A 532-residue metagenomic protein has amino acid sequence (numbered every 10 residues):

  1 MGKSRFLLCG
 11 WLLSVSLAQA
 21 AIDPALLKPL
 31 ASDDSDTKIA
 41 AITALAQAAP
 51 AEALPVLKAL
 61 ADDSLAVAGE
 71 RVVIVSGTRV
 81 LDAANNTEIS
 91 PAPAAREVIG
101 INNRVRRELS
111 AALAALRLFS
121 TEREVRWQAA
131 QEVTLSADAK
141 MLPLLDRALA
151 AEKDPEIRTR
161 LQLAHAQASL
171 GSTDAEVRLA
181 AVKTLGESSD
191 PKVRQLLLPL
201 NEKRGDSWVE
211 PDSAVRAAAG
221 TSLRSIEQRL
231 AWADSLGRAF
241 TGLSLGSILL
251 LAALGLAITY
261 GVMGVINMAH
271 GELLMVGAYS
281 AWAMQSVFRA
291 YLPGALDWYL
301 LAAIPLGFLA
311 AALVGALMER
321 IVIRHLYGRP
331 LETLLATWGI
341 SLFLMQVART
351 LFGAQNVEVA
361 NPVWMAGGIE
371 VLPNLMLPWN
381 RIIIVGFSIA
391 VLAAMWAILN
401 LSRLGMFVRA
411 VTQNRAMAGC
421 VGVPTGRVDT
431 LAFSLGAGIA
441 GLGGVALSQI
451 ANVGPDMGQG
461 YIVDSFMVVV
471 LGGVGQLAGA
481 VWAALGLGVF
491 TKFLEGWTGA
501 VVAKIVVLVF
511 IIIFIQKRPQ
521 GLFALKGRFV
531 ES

Functional and structural regions predicted by a protein language model:
A20-D234: Extended repeat-based scaffolds of very large eukaryotic assembly and lipid-transport proteins
R238, I398-R403, D429-G475, T491-V502: Inter-helical junctions in multi-pass inner-membrane proteins, predominant in energy-converting antiporter-like
A239-M284, L317, I321-E332, R409 (+1 more regions): Single transmembrane alpha-helix segments in multi-pass membrane proteins
H270-L317, W497: Membrane-embedded helix boundary and interhelical linker motif in transport proteins
E272-V276, L326-R349, S388, M457-V470 (+1 more regions): Pore- or pathway-lining transmembrane helices of multi-pass membrane proteins that form conduits for solutes/ions
G294-S341, V347, W482-L487, R518: Alpha-helical transmembrane segments within multi-pass membrane transporters and channels
L326, A336, N356-E358, V363 (+4 more regions): Cytosolic-side transmembrane-helix boundaries in multi-pass membrane proteins
M376-V453, W482: Helix-loop-helix "hairpin" substructures at the membrane interface of multi-pass membrane proteins
